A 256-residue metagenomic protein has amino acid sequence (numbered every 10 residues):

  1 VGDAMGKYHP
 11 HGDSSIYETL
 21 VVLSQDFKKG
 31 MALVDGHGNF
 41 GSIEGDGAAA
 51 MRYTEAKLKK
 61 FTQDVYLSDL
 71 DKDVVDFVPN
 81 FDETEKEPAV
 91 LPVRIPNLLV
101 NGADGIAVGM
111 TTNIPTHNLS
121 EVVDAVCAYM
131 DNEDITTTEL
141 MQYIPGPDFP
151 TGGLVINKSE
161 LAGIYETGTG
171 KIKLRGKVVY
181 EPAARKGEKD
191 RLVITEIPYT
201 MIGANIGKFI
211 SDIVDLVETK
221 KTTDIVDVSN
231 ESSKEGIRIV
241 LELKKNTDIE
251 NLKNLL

Functional and structural regions predicted by a protein language model:
V1-K171, R238-V240: Catalytic phosphate-handling regions of large nucleic-acid enzymes and associated NTPases
E166, G170-L255: Gly/Lys-enriched N-terminal cap/neck module of very large, oligomeric protein machines
